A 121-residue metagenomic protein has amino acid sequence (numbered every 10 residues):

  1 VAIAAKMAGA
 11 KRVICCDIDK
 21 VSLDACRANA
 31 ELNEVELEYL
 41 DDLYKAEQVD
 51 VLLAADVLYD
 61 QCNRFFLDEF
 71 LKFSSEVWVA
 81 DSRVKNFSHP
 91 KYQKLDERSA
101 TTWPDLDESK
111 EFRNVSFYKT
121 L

Functional and structural regions predicted by a protein language model:
V1-L121: S-adenosylmethionine-dependent methyltransferases
